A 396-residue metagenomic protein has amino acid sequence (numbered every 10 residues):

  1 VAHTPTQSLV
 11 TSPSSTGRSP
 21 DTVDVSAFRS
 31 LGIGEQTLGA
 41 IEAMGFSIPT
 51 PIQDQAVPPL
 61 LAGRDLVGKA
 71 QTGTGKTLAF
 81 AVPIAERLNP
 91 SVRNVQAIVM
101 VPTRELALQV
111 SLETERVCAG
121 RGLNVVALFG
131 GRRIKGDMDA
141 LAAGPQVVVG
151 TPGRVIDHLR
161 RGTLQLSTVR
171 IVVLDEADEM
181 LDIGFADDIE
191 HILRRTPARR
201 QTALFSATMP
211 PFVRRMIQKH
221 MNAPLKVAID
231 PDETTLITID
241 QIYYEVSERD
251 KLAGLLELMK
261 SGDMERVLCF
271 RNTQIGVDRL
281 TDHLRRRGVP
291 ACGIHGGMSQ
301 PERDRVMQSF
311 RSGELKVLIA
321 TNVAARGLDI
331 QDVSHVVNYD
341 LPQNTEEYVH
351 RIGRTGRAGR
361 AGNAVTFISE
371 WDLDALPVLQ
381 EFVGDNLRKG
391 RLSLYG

Functional and structural regions predicted by a protein language model:
A2-L9, R18-G396: Conserved helicase RecA-like core
